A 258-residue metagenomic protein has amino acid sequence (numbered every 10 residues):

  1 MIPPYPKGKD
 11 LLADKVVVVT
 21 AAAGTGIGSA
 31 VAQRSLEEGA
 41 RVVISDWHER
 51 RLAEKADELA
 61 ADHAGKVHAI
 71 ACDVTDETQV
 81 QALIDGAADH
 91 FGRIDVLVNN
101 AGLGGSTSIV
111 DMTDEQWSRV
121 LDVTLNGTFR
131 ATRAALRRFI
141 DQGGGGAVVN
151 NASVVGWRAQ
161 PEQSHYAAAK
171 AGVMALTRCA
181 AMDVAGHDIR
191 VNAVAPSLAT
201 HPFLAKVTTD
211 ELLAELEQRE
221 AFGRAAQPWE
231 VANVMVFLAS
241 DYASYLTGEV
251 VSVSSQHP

Functional and structural regions predicted by a protein language model:
I2-K7, G26, R158, Q218-R219 (+2 more regions): Short C-terminal tail/terminal secondary-structure segment of NAD(P)H-dependent dehydrogenase/reductase domains
D10-V43: Canonical Rossmann dinucleotide-binding motif of NAD(H)/NADP(H)-dependent dehydrogenases/reductases, specifically
L103, V110-F129, V149, V173 (+1 more regions): Catalytic Tyr-X3-Lys loop
S108-I109, Q116-L121, L204, L212 (+1 more regions): Substrate-binding pocket helix/loop in short-chain dehydrogenase/reductase
V123-Q142, A181-M182, S240: Amphipathic alpha-helical dimer-interface segment in Rossmann-like NAD(P)H-dependent oxidoreductases
T132, A169, T177: Active-site helix of classical SDR
S153: Residue(s) in the substrate-gating loop at a strand-loop-helix junction that position the organic substrate next
A185, R190, L246-G248: Short, small/polar-rich loop/turn modules that mediate ligand/substrate recognition or access, typified
